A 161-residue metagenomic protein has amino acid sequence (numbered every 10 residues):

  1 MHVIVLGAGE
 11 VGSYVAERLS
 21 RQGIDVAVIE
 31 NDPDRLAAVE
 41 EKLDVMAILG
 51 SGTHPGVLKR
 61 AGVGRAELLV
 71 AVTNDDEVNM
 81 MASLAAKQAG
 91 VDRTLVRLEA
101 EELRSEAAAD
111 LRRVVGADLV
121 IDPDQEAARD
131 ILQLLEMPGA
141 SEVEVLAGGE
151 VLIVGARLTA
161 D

Functional and structural regions predicted by a protein language model:
M1-D161: Cytosolic regulatory regions of ion transport systems
